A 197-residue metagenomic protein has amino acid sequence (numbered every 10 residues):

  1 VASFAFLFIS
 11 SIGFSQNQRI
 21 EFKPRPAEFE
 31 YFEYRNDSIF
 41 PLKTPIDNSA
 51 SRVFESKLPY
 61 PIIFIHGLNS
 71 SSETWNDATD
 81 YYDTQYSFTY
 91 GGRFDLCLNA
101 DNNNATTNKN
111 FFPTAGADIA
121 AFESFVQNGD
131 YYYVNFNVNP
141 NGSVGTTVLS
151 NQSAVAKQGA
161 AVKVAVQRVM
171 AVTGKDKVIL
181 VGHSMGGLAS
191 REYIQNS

Functional and structural regions predicted by a protein language model:
A2-S10: Bacterial N-terminal signal peptides
S11-S15: Sec/Tat signal peptide C-region and signal peptidase I cleavage site
Q16-V181, M185-S197: N-terminal non-catalytic accessory region
